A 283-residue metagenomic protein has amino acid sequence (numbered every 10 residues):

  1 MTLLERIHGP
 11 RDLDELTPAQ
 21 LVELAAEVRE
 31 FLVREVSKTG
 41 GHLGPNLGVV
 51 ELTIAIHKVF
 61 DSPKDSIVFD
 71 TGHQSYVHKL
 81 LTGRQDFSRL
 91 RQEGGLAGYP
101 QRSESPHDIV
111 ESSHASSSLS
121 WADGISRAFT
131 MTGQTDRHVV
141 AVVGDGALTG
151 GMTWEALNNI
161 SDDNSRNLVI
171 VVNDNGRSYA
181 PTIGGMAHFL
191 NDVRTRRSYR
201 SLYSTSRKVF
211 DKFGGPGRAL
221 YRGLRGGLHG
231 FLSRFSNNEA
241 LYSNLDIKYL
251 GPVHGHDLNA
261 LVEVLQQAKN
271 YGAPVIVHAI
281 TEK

Functional and structural regions predicted by a protein language model:
M1-T82, L241-I247, G251-L265, N270-E282: N-terminal amphipathic, basic-rich helices that act as targeting or association modules
L3-G9, E30-E35, L96-I109, R137 (+2 more regions): Gly-rich Lys/Arg/Thr-decorated short loops/hinges at beta-loop-alpha junctions or inter-strand turns that position
A26-S37, D61-S62, G95, R127-T130 (+8 more regions): Generic secondary-structure signature for well-ordered alpha-helical cores
H42-D163: Cofactor-binding active-site loop characterized by glycine-rich and histidine/acidic residues
F69, G144, V172-N173, V277: Active-site flanking residues adjacent to catalytic metal/cofactor-binding acidic residues
D86-P100, D162-A180, V193, S198-S201: A glycine-rich helix N-cap at a beta->alpha junction
H138-V140, N167, P274-I276: Residue-level preference for the first positions of well-ordered beta-strands
N175-K283: Long, well-ordered, tryptophan-enriched scaffold segments
